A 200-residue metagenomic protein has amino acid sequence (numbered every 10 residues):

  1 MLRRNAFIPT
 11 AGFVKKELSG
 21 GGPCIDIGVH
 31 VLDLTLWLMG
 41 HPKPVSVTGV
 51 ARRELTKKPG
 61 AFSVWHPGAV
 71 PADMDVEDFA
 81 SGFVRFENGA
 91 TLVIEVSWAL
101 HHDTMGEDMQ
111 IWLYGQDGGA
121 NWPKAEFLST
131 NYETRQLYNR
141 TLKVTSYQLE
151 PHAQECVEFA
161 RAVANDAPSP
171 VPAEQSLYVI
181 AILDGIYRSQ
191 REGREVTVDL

Functional and structural regions predicted by a protein language model:
M1-D73, G193: Predominantly a Rossmann-like dinucleotide-binding segment in NAD(P)-dependent oxidoreductases
G20-P23, A69-P71, K143-Y147, N165-A173: Active-site rim elements
D26, P151-Q154, V171: Residue-level signal for the nucleotide or nucleotide-sugar donor/cofactor binding architecture
V31-L32, A153-V157, L183: A general structural signal for well-ordered alpha-helical segments in protein cores
T48-V50, E95, D199: Solvent-exposed beta-strand sheet faces enriched in polar/charged residues
K58, V70-F79, F83-Q154: NAD(P)-dinucleotide binding in Rossmann-like oxidoreductases
E87, F159-L200: C-terminal helix-rich "cap/oligomerization" subdomain common to oxidoreductases
